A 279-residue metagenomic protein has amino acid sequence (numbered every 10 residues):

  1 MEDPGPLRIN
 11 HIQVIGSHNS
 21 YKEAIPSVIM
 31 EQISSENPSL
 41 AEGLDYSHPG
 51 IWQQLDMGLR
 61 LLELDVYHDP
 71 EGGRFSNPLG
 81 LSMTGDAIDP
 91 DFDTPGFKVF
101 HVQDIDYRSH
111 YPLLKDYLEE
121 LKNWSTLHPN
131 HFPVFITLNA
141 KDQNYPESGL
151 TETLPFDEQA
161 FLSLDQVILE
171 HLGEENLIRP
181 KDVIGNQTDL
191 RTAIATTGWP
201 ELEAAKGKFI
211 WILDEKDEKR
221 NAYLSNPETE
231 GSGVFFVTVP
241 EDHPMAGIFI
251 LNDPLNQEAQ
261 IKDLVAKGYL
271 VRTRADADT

Functional and structural regions predicted by a protein language model:
M1-T279: Catalytic cores of phosphodiester-bond hydrolases, prominently lipid phosphodiesterases
